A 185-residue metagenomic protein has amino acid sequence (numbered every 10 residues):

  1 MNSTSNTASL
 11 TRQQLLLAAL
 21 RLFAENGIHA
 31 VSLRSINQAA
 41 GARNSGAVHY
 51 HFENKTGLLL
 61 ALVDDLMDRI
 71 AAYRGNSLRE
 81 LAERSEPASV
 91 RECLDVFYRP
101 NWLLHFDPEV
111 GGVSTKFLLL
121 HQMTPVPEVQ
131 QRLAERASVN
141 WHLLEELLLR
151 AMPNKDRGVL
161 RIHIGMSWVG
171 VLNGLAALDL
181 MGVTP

Functional and structural regions predicted by a protein language model:
M1-L10: N-terminal intrinsically disordered/low-complexity leader segments
L10, Q14-R21, E25, A39 (+6 more regions): Alpha-helical structural segments
L22, H29-G57, A61: Helix-turn-helix
S77, L81-A82, Q122-P125, L178-G182: Secondary-structure edge/capping motif, primarily at the C-terminal ends of alpha-helices and the immediately following
E86-Q122: Helix-turn-helix/homeodomain-like alpha-helical modules used for DNA recognition and transcription-factor dimerization
E92, V110-V113, V126-M152: Amphipathic alpha-helical packing segments from all-alpha helical-bundle domains
P100-D107, T124-E128, E146-N154, G170-A177: Amphipathic alpha-helical interaction surfaces
V113-M123, R157-L178: Hydrophobic alpha-helical segments that form the core of small-molecule binding pockets and/or dimer interfaces
